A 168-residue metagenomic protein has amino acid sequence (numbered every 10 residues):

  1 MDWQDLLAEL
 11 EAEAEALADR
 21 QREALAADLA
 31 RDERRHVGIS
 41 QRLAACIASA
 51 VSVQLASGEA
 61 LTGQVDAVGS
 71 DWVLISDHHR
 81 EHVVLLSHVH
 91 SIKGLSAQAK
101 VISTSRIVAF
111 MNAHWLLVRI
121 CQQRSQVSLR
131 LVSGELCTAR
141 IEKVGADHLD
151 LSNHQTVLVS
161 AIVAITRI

Functional and structural regions predicted by a protein language model:
M1-T62, D66-I168: Short glycine-rich, low-complexity segments
